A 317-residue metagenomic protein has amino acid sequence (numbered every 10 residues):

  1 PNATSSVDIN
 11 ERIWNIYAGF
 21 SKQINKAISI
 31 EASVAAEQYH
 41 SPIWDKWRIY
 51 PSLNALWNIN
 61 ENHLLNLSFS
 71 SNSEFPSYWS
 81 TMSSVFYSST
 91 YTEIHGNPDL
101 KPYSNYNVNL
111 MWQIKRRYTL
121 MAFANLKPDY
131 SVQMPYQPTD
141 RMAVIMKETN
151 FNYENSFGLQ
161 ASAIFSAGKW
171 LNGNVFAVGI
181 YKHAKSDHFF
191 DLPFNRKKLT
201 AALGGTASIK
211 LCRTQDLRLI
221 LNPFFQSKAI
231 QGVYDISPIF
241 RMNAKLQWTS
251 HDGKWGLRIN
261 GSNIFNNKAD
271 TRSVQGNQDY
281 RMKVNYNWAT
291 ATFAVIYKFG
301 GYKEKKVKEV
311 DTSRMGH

Functional and structural regions predicted by a protein language model:
D8-L56, W170-Y181, A202-S227: Surface-exposed extracellular loop regions of Gram-negative outer-membrane beta-barrel proteins
D8-W14, D45-I49, P102-V108, I114 (+5 more regions): Residues that define the transmembrane beta-barrel architecture of outer-membrane proteins
I9, I13, K101, L120-F176 (+2 more regions): Outer membrane beta-barrel strand-and-loop segments of large Gram-negative receptors, especially TonB-dependent
R12, I16-K22, L53-W57, V108-I114 (+5 more regions): Residues on the lipid-exposed face of transmembrane beta-strands in outer-membrane beta-barrel proteins
K26-A32, N62-L65, R116-L120, P128 (+5 more regions): Repeated loop/turn-to-beta-strand initiation elements of outer-membrane beta-barrel proteins
V34-P42, F69-F75, V85, R116 (+8 more regions): Transmembrane beta-strands of outer-membrane beta-barrel pores
S73-M121, L126-P128, I145-G158, S166 (+1 more regions): Outer-membrane beta-barrel signature, preferentially recognizing the C-terminal barrel domain of Gram-negative
K197-H317: Conserved C-terminal beta-signal and adjacent last beta-strands/turns of outer-membrane beta-barrel proteins
